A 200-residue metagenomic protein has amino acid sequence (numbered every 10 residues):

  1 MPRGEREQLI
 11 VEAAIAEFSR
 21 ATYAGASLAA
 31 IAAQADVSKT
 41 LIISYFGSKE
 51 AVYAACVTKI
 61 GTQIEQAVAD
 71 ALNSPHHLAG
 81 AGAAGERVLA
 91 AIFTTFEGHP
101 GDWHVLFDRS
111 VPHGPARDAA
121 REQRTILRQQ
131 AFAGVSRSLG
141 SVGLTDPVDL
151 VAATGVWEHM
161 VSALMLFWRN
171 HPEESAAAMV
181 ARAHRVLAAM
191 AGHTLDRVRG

Functional and structural regions predicted by a protein language model:
L9, A13, E17-A51, A55: Helix-turn-helix
L9-E17, Q63, R87, A91: Pre-recognition alpha-helix immediately N-terminal to the DNA-recognition helix within helix-turn-helix or winged-helix
I15, S19, E65, A69-L72 (+2 more regions): Regular secondary-structure segments
F46, D108-H113: Short helix-capping/turn signature of helix-turn-helix
A54-I60, A67, Q123, L127: Alpha-helical DNA-contacting segments of helix-turn-helix folds
A55, A69-G101, S141, T145-P147 (+2 more regions): Hydrophobic alpha-helical connector segments
E65, T94, P115-S141, V151-G155 (+2 more regions): Amphipathic alpha-helical packing segments from all-alpha helical-bundle domains
W103-H104, D108, R117, L139-L187 (+1 more regions): Hydrophobic/aromatic-rich alpha-helical bundle segments in the mid-to-C-terminal region
